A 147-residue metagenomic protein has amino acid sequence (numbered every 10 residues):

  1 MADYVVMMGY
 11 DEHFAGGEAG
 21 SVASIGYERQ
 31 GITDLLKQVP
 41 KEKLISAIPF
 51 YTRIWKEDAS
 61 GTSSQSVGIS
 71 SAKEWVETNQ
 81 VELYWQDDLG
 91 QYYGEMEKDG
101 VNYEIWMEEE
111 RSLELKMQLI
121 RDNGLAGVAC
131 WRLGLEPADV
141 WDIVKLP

Functional and structural regions predicted by a protein language model:
M1, Q38-P40, M96-D99, R121-N123: Extracellular/periplasmic catalytic domains that process cell-envelope and extracellular macromolecules
M1-T78: Substrate-binding surface in catalytic domains of secreted glycosidases
G16-E18, G100-Y103, K145: A short, structure-level motif marking secondary-structure boundaries and short turns
V22-R29, M107-E114, L135: Soluble non-cytosolic domains of exported or imported proteins
I48-L119, V140: Glycan-binding loop/region signatures in secreted carbohydrate-active enzymes
S112-P147: Acidic/aromatic/glycine-rich contiguous surface patches that form carbohydrate-binding/processing clefts and analogous
